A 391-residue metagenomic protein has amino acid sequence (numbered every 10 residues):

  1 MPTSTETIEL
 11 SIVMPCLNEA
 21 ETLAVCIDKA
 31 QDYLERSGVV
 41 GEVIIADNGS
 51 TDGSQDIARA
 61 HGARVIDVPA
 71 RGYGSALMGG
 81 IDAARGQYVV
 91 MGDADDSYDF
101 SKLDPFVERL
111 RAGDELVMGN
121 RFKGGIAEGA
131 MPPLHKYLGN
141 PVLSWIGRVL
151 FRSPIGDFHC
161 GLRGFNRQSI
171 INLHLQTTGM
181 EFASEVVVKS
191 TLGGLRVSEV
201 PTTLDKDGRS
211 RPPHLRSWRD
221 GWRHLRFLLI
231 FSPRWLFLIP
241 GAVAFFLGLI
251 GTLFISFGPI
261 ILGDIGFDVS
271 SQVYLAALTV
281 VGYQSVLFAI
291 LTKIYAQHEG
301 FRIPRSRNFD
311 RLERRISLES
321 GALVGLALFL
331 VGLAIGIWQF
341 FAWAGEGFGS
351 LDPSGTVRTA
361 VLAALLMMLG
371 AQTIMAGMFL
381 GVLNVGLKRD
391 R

Functional and structural regions predicted by a protein language model:
M1-D32, V39: N-proximal low-complexity "stem/linker" segments adjacent to membrane-targeting elements
M1-E6, R152, L175-R391: Hydrophobic helical membrane-anchoring modules
E19-T22, S50, Y73, D99: Donor nucleotide-sugar binding loop of glycosyltransferases
I27, Q31, G38-G49, I66 (+1 more regions): Short beta-strand/loop segment that forms part of the nucleotide-sugar
S37-I44, Q55-A83: Conserved donor nucleotide-binding strand/loop of the catalytic core
D47-Q55, D96: A conserved acidic beta->alpha catalytic loop
V68-A83, Y88, F100-M180, K206-F227: Acceptor/aglycone-binding surface of glycosyltransferases and processive sugar-polymer synthases
